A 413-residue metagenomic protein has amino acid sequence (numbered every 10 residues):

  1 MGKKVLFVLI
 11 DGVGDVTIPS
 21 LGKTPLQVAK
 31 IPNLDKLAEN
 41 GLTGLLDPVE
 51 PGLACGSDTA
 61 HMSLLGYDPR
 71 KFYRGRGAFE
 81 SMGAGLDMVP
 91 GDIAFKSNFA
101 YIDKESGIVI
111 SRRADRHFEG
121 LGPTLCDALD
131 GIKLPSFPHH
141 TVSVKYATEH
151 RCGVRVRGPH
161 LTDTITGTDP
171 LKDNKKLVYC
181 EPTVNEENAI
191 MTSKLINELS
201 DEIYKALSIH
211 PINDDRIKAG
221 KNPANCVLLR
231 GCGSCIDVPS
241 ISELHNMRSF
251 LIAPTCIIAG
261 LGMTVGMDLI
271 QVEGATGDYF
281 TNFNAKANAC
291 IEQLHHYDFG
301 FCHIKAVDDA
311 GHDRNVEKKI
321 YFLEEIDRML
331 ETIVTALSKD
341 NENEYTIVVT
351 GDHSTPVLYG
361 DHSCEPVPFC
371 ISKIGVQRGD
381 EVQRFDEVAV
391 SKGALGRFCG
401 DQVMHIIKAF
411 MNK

Functional and structural regions predicted by a protein language model:
M1-K413: Feature captures the catalytic ectodomains and active-site-proximal regions of enzymes that hydrolyze or transfer
